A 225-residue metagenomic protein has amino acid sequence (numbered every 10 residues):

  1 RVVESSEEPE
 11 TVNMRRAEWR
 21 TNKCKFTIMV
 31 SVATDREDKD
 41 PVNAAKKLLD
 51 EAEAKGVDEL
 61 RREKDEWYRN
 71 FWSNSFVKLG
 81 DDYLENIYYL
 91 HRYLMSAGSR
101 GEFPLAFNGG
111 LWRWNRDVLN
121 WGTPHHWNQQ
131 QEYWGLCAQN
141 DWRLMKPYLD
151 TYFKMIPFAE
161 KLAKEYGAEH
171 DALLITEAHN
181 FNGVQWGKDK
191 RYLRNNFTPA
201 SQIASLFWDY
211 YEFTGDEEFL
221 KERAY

Functional and structural regions predicted by a protein language model:
R1-G122, W142-M145, Y152-K161: Acidic/polar, glycine-enriched structural segments that form the non-catalytic walls/loops of the carbohydrate-binding
M95, S99-W127, W134-S205, Y211-T214 (+1 more regions): Helix-terminus loop motifs that line ligand-binding clefts
